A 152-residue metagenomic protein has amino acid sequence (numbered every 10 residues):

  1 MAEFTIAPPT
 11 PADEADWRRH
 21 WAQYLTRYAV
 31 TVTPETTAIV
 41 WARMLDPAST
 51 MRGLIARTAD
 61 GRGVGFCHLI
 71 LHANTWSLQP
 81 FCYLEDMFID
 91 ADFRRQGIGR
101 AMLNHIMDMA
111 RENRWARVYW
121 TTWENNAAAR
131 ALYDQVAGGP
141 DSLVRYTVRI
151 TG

Functional and structural regions predicted by a protein language model:
M1-A12, G152: Conserved N-terminal entry element of GNAT/NAT acetyltransferase domains
R18-R43: Conserved GNAT-fold acetyl-CoA-binding loop/helix
R43-I55, Y83: A short helix-loop-beta-strand connector motif used in the catalytic cores of GNAT acetyltransferases and, in some
I55, R62-L71, Y83: Conserved beta-strand in the GNAT
Q79-A91: Conserved acetyl-CoA binding element of GNAT-fold acetyltransferases
I89, R95-D108, Q135: Conserved acetyl-CoA-binding loop-helix of GNAT-fold acetyltransferases
R100, E124-S142, V148: Conserved active-site alpha-helix within GNAT-family acetyltransferase domains
E112-T121: Conserved GNAT acetyl-CoA-binding A-motif
